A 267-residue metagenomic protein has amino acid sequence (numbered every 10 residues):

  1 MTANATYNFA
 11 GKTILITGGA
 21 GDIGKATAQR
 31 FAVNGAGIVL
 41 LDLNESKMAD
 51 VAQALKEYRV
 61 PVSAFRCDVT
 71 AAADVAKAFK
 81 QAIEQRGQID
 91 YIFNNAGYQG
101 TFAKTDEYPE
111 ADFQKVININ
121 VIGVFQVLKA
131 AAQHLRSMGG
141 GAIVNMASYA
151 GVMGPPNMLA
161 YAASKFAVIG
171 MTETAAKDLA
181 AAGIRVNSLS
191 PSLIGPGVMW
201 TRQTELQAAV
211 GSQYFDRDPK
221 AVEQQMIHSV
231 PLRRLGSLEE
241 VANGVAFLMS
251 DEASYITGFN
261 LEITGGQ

Functional and structural regions predicted by a protein language model:
Y7-V39: Canonical Rossmann dinucleotide-binding motif of NAD(H)/NADP(H)-dependent dehydrogenases/reductases, specifically
A103-T105, P109-Q114, M226: Substrate-binding pocket helix/loop in short-chain dehydrogenase/reductase
F125-L128, R136, L232-I263: C-terminal substrate-recognition "lid" of short-chain dehydrogenase/reductases
L128, S164, T172: Active-site helix of classical SDR
Q133, K177-D178, S254: Alpha-helical segment proximal to the catalytic Tyr-Lys
S148: Residue(s) in the substrate-gating loop at a strand-loop-helix junction that position the organic substrate next
A180, R185, I256-G258: Short, small/polar-rich loop/turn modules that mediate ligand/substrate recognition or access, typified
